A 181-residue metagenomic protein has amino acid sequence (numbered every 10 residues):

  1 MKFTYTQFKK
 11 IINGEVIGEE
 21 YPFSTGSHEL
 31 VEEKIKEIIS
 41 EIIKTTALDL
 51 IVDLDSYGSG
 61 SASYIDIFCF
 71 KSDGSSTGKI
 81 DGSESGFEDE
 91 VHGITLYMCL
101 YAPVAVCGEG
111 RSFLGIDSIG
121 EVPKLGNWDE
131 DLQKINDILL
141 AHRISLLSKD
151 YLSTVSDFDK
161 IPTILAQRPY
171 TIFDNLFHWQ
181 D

Functional and structural regions predicted by a protein language model:
K2-H142, L146: Extended, charge-biased low-complexity segments that typically form long amphipathic alpha-helices/coiled-coils
D137-D181: Acidic, proline/glycine-rich low-complexity IDRs
